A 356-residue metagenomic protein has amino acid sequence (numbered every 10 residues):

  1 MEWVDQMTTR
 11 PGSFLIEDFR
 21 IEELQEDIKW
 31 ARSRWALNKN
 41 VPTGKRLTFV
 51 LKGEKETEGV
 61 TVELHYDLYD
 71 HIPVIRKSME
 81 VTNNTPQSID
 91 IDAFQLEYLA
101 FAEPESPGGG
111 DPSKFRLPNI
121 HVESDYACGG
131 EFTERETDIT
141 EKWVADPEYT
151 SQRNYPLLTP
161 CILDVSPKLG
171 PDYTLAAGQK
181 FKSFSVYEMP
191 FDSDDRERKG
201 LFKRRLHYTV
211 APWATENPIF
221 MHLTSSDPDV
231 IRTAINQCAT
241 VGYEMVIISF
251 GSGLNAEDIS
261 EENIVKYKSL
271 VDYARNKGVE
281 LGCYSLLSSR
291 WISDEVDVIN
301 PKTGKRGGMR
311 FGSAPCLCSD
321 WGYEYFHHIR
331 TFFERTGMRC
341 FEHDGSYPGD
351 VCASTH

Functional and structural regions predicted by a protein language model:
M1-T159, P167-P171: Polysaccharide-binding surfaces and accessory modules of carbohydrate-active proteins
R76-M79, Y243-N255, Y325, I329-H356: Short acidic catalytic loops
M79, G178, C238, A274 (+1 more regions): Conserved, mostly hydrophobic/aromatic
Y173-F191: Short Pro-Gly-centered flexible turn/kink motifs
K182, R196-M245, S249-S252: An acidic-aromatic substrate-binding cleft motif
A214-I219, G242-E244, R275-L281, G337-R339: Short, well-ordered coil/turn segments that N-cap beta-strands
F220-T224, I248-S249, G282-L286, E342-S346: A cross-family glycoside hydrolase active-site/sugar-binding cleft signature
D227, V265-D272, N276, E280-T336 (+1 more regions): Active-site-adjacent "subsite" loops/lids of carbohydrate-active enzymes
